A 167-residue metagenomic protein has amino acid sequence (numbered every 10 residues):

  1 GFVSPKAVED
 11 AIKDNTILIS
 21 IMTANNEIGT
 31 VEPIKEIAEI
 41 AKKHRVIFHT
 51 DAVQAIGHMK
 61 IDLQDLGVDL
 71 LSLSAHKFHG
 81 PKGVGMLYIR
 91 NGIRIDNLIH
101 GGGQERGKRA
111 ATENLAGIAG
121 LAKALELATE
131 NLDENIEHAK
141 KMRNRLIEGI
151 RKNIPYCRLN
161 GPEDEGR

Functional and structural regions predicted by a protein language model:
G1-R167: Pyridoxal 5′-phosphate
